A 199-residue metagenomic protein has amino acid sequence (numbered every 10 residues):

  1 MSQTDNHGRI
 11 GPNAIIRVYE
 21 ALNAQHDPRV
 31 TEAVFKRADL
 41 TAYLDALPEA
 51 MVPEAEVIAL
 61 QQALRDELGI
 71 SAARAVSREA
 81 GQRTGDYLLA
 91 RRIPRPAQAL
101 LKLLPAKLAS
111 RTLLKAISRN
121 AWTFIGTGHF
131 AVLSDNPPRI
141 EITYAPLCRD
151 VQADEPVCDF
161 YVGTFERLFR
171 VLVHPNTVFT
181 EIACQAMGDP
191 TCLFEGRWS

Functional and structural regions predicted by a protein language model:
M1-E79: N-terminal leader/assembly segments
S2-N23, W122-V162, R170-S199: Short terminal or interdomain "cap/linker" segment that borders an active site or interface and mediates
K36-D39, P94, S110, H174: Serine/threonine-rich low-complexity intrinsically disordered regions
L40-L47, T84-L88, C184-E195: Short, mixed-charge aromatic SLiMs
E49-F160, A183: Amphipathic interaction/junction segments at domain boundaries or subunit interfaces
